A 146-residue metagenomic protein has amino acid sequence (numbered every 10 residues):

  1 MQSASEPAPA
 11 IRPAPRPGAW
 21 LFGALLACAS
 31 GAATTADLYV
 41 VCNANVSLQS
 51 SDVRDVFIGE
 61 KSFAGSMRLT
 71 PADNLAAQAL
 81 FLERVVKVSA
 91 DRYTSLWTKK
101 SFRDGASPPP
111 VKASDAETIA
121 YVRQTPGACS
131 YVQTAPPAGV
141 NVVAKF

Functional and structural regions predicted by a protein language model:
M1-P15: N-terminal secretory signal peptides that target proteins for export/translocation
A14, A32-T35: Extreme N-terminus of proteins, especially the signal/transit-peptide cleavage junction and the first residues
R16-G23: Sec-dependent signal peptide recognition, specifically the positively charged N-region followed immediately by
A27-S30: N-terminal signal peptide c-region/cleavage motif recognized by signal peptidases
T34-F146: Flexible loop/hinge segments at secondary-structure junctions
